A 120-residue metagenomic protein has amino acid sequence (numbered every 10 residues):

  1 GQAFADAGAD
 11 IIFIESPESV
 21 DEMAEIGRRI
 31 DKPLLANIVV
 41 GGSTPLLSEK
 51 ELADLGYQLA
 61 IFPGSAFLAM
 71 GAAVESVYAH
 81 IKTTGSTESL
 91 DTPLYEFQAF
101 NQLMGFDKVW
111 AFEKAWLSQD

Functional and structural regions predicted by a protein language model:
G1-A79, F106-D120: Alpha/beta enzyme core
I30-A36, A79-E96: Short acidic, glycine/proline-enriched helix-loop-strand junctions
